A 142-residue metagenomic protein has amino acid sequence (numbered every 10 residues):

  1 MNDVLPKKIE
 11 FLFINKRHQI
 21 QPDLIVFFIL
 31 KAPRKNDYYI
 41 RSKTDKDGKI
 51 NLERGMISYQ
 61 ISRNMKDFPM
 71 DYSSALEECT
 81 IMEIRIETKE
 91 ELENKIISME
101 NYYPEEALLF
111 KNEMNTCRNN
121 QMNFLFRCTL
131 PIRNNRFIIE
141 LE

Functional and structural regions predicted by a protein language model:
M1-D3, R85, E93-E142: Extracellular beta-sheet/turn segments enriched in Thr/Pro/Gly and aliphatic residues
D3-L5, I20, A75-E78, P131-R133: Solvent-exposed loop and beta-edge segments used for protein-protein assembly and interaction
V4-P22: Structural motif
K8, D23-F27, I81: Exposed beta-strand and adjacent loop surfaces of beta-rich binding modules that mediate intermolecular recognition
R17-P33, R41, R54-M56: Short, ordered, surface-exposed loop/turn motifs in non-cytosolic proteins
I29-N36, K89-E91: Change "in extracellular beta-sheet-rich domains … of secreted and cell-surface proteins" to "in beta-sheet-rich domains
K35-N64: Short, acidic Ser/Thr/Gly-rich low-complexity loop/linker segments typical of extracellular and cell-surface proteins
Y59-E90, I97: A short, solvent-exposed beta-strand micro-motif common in secreted/extracellular proteins
